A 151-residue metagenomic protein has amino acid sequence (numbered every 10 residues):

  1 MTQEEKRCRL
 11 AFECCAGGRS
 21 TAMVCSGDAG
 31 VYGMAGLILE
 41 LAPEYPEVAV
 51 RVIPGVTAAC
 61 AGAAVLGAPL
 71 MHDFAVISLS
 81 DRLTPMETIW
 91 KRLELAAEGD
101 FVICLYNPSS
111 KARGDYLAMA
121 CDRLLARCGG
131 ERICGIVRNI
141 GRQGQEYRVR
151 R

Functional and structural regions predicted by a protein language model:
M1-Q3, L79-D81, N139: Short beta->alpha junction loops
M1-V50, A61: Class I S-adenosyl-L-methionine
E5, V31, V56-C60, R82-P85 (+1 more regions): Short gly/pro/ser/thr-enriched loop/turn and capping motifs at secondary-structure boundaries
R19-T21, A97-R151: A contiguous loop/helix-start segment that scaffolds small-molecule binding in enzyme catalytic cores
C25, E47-V50, F74-R82, V102-K111: Flexible, glycine/proline-enriched loop segments at strand-loop-helix junctions that form or flank small-ligand binding
L41-G62, H72-S80: Short, acidic/small-residue loops that bind anionic groups at enzyme active sites
A63-L95, D100: Short, glycine-/small-residue-rich phosphate/pyrophosphate-handling segment
